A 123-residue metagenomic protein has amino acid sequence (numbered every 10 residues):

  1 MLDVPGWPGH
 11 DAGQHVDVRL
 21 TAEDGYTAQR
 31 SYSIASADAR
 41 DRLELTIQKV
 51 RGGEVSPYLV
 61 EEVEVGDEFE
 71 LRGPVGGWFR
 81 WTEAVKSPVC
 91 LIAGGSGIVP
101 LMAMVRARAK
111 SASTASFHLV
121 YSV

Functional and structural regions predicted by a protein language model:
M1-D67, A115, V123: Ferredoxin-reductase
R40-D41, Q48-V123: FNR/FR-type flavoprotein reductase catalytic core
